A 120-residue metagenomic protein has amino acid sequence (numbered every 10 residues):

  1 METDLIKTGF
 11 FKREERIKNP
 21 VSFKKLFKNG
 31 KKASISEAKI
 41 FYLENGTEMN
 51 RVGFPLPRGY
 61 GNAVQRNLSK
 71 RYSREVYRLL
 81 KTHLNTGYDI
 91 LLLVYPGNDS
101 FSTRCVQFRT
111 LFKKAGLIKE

Functional and structural regions predicted by a protein language model:
M1-E120: Positively charged, solvent-exposed patches that mediate nucleic-acid binding
